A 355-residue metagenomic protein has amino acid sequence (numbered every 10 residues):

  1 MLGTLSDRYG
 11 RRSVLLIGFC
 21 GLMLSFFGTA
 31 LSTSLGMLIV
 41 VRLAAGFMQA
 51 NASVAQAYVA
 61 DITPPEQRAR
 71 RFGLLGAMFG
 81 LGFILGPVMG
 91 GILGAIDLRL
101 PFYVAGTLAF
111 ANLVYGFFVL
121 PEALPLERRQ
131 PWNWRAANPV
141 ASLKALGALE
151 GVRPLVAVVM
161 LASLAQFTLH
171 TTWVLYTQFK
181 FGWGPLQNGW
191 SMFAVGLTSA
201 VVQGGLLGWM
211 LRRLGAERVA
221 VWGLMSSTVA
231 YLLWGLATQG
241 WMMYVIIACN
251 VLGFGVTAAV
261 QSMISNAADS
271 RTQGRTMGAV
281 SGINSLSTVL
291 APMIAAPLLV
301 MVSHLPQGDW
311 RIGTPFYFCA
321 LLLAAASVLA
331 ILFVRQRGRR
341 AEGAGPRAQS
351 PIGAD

Functional and structural regions predicted by a protein language model:
M1-G10, V202-A216: Helix-to-loop junctions at the C-terminal end of transmembrane segments in multipass secondary transporters
M1-L35: Conserved MFS/SLC helix-loop-helix module at the cytosolic interface between two early adjacent transmembrane helices
G10, L31-G36, M48, G182 (+1 more regions): Helix-breaking motifs and short loop linkers at transmembrane-helix boundaries and internal kinks in secondary membrane
V41-G80: Cytoplasmic helix-loop-helix junction between adjacent transmembrane helices in 12-TM secondary transporters
G94-T107, P297-L323: A membrane-interface helix-boundary motif in multi-pass transporters
P121-V158, K180, P346-D355: Juxtamembrane intracellular "pre-TM" segments in multi-pass secondary transporters
T171-N188: Short amphipathic helix-loop junctions that connect adjacent transmembrane helices in Major Facilitator Superfamily/SLC
E217-V260: C-terminal transmembrane helical hairpin of 12-TM major facilitator-type secondary transporters
